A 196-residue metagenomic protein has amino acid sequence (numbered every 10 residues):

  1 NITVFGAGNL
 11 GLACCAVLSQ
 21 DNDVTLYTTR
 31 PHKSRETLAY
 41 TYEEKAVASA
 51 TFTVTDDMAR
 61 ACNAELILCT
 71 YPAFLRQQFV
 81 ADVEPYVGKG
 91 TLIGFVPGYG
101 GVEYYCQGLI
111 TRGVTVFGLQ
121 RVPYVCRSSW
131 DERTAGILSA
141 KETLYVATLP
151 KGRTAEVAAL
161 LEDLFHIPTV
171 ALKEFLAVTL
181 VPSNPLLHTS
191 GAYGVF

Functional and structural regions predicted by a protein language model:
N1-A46: NAD(P)+-binding Rossmann beta1-loop-alpha1 motif at the extreme N-terminus of oxidoreductases
S19, M58-C62, V87: A short, aliphatic-rich alpha-helical micro-motif
D21-N22, A50-F52, A64-E65, G90: Short, well-ordered alpha-helix to beta-strand connector turns
H32-L38, G101-Y105, T154-E156: Short, charged/polar "capping" segments at the starts of alpha-helices and the immediately preceding loops
L38-T55, F117: N-terminal glycine-rich dinucleotide-binding loop that anchors FAD/FMN and/or NAD(P) in oxidoreductases
A48-N63, V170: Short acidic low-complexity segments
L68, A73-E132: Rossmann-like NAD(P)(H) cofactor-binding subdomain of soluble oxidoreductases
L144-F196: Active-site-lining helix/loop region of Rossmann-like oxidoreductase modules
